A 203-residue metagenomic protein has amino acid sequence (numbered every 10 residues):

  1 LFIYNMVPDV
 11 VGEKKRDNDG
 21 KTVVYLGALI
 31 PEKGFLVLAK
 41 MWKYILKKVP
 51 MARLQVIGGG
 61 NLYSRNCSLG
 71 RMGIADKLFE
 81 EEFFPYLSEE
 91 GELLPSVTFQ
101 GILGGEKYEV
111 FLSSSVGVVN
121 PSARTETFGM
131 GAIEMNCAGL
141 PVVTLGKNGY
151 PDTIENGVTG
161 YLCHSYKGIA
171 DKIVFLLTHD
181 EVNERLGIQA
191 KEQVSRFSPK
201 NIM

Functional and structural regions predicted by a protein language model:
N5-K33, L38-L46, L54-G59: Conserved donor-binding/catalytic core segment of Leloir-type glycosyltransferases
C67-I102, E106: Nucleotide-activated donor-binding/catalytic signature segment of Leloir-type glycosyltransferases, i.e., the conserved
K107-E109, T127, G146-T153: Short glycine/proline-enriched, acidic/aromatic patches that form the donor-sugar handling elements
E109, A132-C137, P151-D152, V158: Short alpha-helical segment that forms part of, or immediately flanks, the ligand-binding pocket in carbohydrate-active
L112-T127, L140: Acidic donor-binding loop of glycosyltransferase active sites
A123, L140, T144-P151, S165-Y166: Short glycine-rich donor-binding/catalytic loop of glycosyltransferases that coordinates the nucleotide-sugar
N156-K167, F175-E181: Conserved acidic donor-binding segment of nucleotide-sugar-dependent glycosyltransferases
E181-M203: A charged, aromatic-enriched C-terminal amphipathic alpha-helix characteristic of glycosyltransferases across folds
